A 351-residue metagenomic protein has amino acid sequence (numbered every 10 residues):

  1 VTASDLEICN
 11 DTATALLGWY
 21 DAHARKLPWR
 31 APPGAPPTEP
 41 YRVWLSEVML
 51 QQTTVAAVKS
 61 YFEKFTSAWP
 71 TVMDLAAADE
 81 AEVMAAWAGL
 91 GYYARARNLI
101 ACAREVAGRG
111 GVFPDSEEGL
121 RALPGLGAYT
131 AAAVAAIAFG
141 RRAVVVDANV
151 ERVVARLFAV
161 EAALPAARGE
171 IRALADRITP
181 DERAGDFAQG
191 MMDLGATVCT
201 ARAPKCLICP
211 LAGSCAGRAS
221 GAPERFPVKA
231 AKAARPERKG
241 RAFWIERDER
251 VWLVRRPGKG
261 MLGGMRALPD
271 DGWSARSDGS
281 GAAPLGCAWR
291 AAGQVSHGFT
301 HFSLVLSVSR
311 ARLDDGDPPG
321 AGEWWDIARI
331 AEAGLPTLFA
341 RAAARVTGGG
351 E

Functional and structural regions predicted by a protein language model:
V1-A31, D193-E351: Intrinsically disordered, low-complexity, charged terminal extensions of DNA damage-control enzymes
A15-E224, R235: Catalytic cores of DNA base-excision repair glycosylases
